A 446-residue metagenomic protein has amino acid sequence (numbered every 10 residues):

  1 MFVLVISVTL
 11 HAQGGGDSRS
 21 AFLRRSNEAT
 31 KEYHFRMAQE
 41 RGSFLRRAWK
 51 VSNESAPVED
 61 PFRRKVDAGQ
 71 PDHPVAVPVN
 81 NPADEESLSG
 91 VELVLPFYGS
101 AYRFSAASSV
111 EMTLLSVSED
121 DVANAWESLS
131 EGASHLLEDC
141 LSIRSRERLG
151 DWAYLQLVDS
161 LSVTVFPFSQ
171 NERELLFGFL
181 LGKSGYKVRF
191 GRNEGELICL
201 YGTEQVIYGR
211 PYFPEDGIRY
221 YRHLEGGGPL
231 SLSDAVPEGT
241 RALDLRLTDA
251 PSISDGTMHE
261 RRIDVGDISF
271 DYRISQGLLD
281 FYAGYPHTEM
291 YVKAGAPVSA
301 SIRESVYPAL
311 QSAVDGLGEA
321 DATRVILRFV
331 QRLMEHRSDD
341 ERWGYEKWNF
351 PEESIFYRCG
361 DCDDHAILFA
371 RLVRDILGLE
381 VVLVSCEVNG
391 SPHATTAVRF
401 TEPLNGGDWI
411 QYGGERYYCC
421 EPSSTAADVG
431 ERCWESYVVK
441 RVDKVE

Functional and structural regions predicted by a protein language model:
M1-S7: Bacterial N-terminal signal peptides
L10-G14: Boundary at the C-terminal end of the N-terminal hydrophobic targeting segment
S18-F22, S26, R41, E172-L176 (+9 more regions): Stable alpha-helical elements in mature extracytoplasmic
S20-S26, K31-G178: Long, contiguous, compositionally biased segments that the model treats as domain-scale units
N124-L157, V292-Y357: Secondary-structure boundary elements
F166-F177, S338-A394, R399: Active-site neighborhood of thiol-dependent amide/isopeptide-bond enzymes
F168, E172-Q311: Extended, non-transmembrane interaction/recognition domains
G191-Y212, D315-L317, D364-E446: Hydrophobic/aromatic-rich core segments of domains that either
